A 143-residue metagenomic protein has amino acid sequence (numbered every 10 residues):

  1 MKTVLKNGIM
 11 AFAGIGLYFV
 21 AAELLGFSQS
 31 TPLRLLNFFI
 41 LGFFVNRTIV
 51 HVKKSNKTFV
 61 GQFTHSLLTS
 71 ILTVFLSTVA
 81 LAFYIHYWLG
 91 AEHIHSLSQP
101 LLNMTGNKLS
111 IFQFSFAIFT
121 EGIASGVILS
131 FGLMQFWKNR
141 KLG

Functional and structural regions predicted by a protein language model:
M1-V52: Transmembrane alpha-helical insertion/packing segments
F43-L72: Cytoplasmic juxtamembrane interface segments
V50-G61, A82-Y87, Q113-A117: A cytosolic-side transmembrane-helix exit/cap motif
S66-Y87: Hydrophobic alpha-helical membrane-insertion segments
A80-P100: Juxtamembrane non-transmembrane "cap" segments at the membrane-aqueous interface of multi-pass membrane proteins
I94-F112: Short, membrane-exposed interhelical loops at transmembrane-helix boundaries
G106-L129: Hydrophobic alpha-helical transmembrane segments
G132-G143: Cytoplasmic juxtamembrane regions at transmembrane-helix boundaries
